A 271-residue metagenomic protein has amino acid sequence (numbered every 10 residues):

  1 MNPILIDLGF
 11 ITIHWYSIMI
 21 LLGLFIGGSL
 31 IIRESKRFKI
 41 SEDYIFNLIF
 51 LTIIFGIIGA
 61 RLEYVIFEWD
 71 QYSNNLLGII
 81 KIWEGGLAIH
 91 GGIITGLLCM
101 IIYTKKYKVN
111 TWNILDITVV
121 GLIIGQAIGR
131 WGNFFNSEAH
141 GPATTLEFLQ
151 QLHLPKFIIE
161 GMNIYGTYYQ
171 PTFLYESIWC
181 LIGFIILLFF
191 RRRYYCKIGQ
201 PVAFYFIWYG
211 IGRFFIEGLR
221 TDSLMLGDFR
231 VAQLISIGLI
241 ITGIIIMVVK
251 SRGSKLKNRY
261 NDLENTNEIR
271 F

Functional and structural regions predicted by a protein language model:
M1-F271: A feature for loop-to-transmembrane-helix boundaries and adjacent hydrophobic helices in multi-pass integral membrane
